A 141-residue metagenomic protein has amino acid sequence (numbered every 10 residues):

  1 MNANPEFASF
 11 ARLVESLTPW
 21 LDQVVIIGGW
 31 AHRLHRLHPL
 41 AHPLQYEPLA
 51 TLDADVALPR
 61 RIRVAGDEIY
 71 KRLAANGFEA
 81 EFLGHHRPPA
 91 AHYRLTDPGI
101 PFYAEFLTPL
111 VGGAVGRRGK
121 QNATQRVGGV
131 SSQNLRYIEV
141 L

Functional and structural regions predicted by a protein language model:
M1-L141: Compositionally biased terminal segments of proteins
